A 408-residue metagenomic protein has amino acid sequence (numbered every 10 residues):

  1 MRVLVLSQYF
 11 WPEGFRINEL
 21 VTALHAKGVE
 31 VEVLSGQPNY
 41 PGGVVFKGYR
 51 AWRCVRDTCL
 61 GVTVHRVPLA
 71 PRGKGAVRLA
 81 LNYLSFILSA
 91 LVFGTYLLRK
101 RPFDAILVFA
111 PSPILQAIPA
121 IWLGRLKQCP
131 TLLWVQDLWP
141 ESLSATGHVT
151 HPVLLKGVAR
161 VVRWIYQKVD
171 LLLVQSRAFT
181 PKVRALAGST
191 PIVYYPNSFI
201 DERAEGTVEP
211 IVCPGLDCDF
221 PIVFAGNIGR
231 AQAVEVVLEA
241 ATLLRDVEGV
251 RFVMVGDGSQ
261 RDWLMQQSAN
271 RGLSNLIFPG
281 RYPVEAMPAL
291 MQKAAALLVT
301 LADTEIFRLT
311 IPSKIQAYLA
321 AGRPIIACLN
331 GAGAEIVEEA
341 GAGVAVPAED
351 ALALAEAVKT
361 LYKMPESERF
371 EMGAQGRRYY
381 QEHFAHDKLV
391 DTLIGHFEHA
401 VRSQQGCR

Functional and structural regions predicted by a protein language model:
M1-L60, C407-R408: N-terminal subdomain of nucleotide-sugar transferases
L115, K127-L132, E141-W164: Nucleotide-sugar donor phosphate/pyrophosphate-binding loop at the beta->alpha transition of glycosyltransferases
P152-T207, L216-D217, L276-P279: Donor nucleotide-sugar binding/catalytic pocket of nucleotide-sugar-dependent glycosyltransferases
D170, M291-R308, R323: Acidic donor-binding loop of glycosyltransferase active sites
F199, P214-Q232, V237-A241, V253: Conserved donor-binding/catalytic core segment of Leloir-type glycosyltransferases
E248, D262-A289: Nucleotide-activated donor-binding/catalytic signature segment of Leloir-type glycosyltransferases, i.e., the conserved
A332-T360, S367: Change "using UDP/GDP/dTDP sugars" to "using nucleotide sugars
T360, S367-E382: A short, well-ordered alpha-helix in the C-terminal region of glycosyltransferases
